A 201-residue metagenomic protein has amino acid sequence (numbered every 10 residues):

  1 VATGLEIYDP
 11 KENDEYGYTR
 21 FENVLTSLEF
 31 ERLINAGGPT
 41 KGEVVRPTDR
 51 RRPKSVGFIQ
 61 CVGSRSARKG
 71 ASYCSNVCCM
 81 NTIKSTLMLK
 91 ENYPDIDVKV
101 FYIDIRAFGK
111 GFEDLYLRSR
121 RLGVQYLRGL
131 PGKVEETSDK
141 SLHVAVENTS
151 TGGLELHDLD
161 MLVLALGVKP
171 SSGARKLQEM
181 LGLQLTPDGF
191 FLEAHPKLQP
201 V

Functional and structural regions predicted by a protein language model:
V1-V201: Residues forming the flavin
